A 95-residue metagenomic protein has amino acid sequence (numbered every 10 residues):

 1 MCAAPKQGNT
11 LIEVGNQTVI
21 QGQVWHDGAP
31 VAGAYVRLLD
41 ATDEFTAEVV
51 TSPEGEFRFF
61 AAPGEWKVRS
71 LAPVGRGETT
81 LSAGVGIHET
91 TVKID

Functional and structural regions predicted by a protein language model:
M1-V19: Beta-strand-rich domain onsets/edges
A3, P73-D95: Structured interaction patches on ligand/partner-binding surfaces of diverse proteins
I20, H26-T42: Short, ordered, surface-exposed loop/turn motifs in non-cytosolic proteins
L39-E44, P73-G75: Change "in extracellular beta-sheet-rich domains … of secreted and cell-surface proteins" to "in beta-sheet-rich domains
T42-E56: Short, acidic Ser/Thr/Gly-rich low-complexity loop/linker segments typical of extracellular and cell-surface proteins
G55-F59, H88-T90: Short strand-edge motifs at loop-to-beta-strand transitions and within beta-strands of extracellular beta-rich domains
F60-G64, G84: Hydrophobic loop/turn residues within beta-sheet-rich immunoglobulin-like superfamily modules
P63-V74: A short, solvent-exposed beta-strand micro-motif common in secreted/extracellular proteins
